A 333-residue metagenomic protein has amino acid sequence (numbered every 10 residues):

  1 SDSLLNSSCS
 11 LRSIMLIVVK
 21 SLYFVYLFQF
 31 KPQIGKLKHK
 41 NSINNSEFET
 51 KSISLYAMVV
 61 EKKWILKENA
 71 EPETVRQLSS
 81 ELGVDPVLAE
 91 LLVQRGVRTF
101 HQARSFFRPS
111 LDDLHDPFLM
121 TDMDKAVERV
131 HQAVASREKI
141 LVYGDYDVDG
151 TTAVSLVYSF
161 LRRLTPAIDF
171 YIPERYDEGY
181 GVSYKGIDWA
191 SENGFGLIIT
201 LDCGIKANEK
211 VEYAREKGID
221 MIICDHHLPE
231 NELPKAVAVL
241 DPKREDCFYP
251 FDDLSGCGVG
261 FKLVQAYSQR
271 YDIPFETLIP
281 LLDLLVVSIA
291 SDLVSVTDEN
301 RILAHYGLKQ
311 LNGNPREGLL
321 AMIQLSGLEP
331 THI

Functional and structural regions predicted by a protein language model:
S1-S13, S21, S42: Low-acidity, Ser/Thr- and Arg-rich intrinsically disordered low-complexity segments
D2, L16, S42, E49-S52 (+1 more regions): Intrinsically disordered/low-complexity terminal segments and short unstructured peptides
D2, V18-V19, V25, E47-E49 (+1 more regions): Acidic, Ala/Val/Gly-enriched low-complexity intrinsically disordered segments
I14-L16, Q33, S42, A57: Residue-level detector of intrinsically disordered terminal segments
S52-I333: Replace "Mg2+/Mn2+-dependent" with "divalent metal-dependent
